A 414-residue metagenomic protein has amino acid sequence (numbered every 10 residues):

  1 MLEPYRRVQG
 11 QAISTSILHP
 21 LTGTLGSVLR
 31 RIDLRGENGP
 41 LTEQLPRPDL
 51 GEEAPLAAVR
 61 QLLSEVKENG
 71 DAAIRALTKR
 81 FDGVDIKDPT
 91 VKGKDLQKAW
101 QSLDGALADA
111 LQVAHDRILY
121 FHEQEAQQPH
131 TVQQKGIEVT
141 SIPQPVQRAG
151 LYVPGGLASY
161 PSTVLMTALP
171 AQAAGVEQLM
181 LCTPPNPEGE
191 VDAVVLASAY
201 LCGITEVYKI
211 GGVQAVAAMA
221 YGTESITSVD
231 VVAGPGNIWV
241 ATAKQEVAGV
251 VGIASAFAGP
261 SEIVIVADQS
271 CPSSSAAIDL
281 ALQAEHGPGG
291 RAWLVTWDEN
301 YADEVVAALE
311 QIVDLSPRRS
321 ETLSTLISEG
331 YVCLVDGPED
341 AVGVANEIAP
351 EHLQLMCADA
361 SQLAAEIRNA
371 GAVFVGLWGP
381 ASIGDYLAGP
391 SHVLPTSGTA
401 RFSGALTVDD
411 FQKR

Functional and structural regions predicted by a protein language model:
L2-Y5, G10, I17-Q147: N-terminal Rossmann-like NAD(P)+-binding subdomain of aldehyde/semialdehyde dehydrogenases
R31-R35, E206-G211, V332-G337: Short acidic-hydrophobic, aromatic-tinged amphipathic segments that line or gate anion-handling sites
V132-A197: Conserved small-residue-rich beta-alpha loop and adjacent elements that most often cradle the phosphate/pyrophosphate
K135-G136, N186-E190, I210-A218, A360: Short acidic loop-to-helix transition motifs that present clustered carboxylates
G203-W293: Conserved NAD(P)+-binding/catalytic subdomain of aldehyde/semialdehyde dehydrogenases
L282, H286, L294-A370: A glycine- and small/hydrophobic-rich beta-loop-beta segment that serves as a flexible "lid/hinge" or phosphate-binding
E347-R414: C-terminal core of ALDH-fold dehydrogenases
